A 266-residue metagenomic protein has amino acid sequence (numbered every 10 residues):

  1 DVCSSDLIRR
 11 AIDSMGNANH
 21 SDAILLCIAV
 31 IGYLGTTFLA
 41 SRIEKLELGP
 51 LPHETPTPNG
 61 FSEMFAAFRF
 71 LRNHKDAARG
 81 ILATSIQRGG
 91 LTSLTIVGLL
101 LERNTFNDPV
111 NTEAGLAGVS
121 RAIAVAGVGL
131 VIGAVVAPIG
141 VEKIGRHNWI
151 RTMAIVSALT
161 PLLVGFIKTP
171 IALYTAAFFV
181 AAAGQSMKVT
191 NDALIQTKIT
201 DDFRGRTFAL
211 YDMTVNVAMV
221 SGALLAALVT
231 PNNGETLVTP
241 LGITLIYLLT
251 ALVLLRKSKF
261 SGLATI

Functional and structural regions predicted by a protein language model:
V2-S4: Short, small-residue-biased leader/transition segments that mark boundaries at the very start of proteins
D6-L7, A11, I96, V220-V229: A gly/Pro-rich, aromatic-decorated transmembrane alpha-helix motif that marks the paired, flexible gating helices
I8-D13, D22-T57: Cytosol/matrix-facing ends of alpha-helical transmembrane segments
D22-L34, F38, F65, R72 (+2 more regions): C-terminal transmembrane bundle of multi-pass solute transporters/carriers
L46-L82: Juxtamembrane intracellular "pre-TM" segments in multi-pass secondary transporters
K75-S93, F178: Pair of pore-lining "gating" transmembrane helices in MFS-fold secondary transporters
G80, V97, V189-T190: Transmembrane alpha-helix boundary/hinge residues in polytopic small-molecule transporters
S93-L101: Transmembrane-helix terminus/interface motifs of multi-pass secondary transporters
